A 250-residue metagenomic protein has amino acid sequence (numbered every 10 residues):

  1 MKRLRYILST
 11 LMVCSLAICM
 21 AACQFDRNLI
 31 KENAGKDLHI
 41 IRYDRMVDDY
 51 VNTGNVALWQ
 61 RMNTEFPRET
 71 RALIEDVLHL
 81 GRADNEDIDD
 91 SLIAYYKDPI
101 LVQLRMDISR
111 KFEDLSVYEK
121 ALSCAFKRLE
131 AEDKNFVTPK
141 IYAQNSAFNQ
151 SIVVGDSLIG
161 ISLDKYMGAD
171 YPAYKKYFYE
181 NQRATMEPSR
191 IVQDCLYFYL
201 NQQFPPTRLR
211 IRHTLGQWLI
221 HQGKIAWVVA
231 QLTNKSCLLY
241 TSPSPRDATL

Functional and structural regions predicted by a protein language model:
M1-N33: Bacterial Sec-dependent N-terminal signal peptides
A17-M20, N52-T53, N135, C237-L238: Intrinsically disordered or highly flexible coil/loop and linker segments, enriched in small and charged/polar residues
Q24-I88: N-terminal mature-domain "stem" immediately C-terminal to a signal peptide or N-terminal signal-anchor/transmembrane
E75-D107: Signal peptide-directed extracytoplasmic domains
A94-S242: Acidic/His-rich structured neighborhood in mature extracellular/periplasmic domains
Y240-L250: Single conserved hydrophobic/aromatic residue that forms the stacking wall/gate of nucleotide- or nucleobase-binding
